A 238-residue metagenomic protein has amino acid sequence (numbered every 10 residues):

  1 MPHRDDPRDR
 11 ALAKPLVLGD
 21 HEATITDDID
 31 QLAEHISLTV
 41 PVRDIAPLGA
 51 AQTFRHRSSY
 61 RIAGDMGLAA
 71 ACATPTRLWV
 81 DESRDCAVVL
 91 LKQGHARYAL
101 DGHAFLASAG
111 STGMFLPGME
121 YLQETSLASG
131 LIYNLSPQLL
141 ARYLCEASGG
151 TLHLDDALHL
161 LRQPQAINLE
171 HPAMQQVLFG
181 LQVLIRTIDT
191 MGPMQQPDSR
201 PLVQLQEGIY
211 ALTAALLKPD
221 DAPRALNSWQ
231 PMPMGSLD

Functional and structural regions predicted by a protein language model:
M1-K92: N-terminal low-complexity or simple alpha-helical regulatory segments that function as activation/interaction modules
P2-T24, E34-V40, P47, Y98-D238: Alpha-helical bundle regulatory/interaction domains
A71-P75, K92-G94, G110, F115-G118: Short acidic (Asp/Glu) patches
A87, K92-Y98, A104: Aromatic- and glycine-enriched beta-alpha-beta binding-site module
